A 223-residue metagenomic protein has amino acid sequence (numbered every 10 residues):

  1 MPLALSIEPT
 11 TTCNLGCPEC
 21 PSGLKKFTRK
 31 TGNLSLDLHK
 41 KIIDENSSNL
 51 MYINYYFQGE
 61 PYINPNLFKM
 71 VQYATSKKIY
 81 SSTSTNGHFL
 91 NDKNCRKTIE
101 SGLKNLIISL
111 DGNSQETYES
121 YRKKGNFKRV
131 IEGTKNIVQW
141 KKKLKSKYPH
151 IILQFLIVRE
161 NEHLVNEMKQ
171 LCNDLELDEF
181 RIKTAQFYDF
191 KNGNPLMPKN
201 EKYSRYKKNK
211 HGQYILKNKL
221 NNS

Functional and structural regions predicted by a protein language model:
M1-N105, E116, S120, K128 (+2 more regions): Conserved alpha-helical substructure of the radical SAM core
E8, R29-D37, K77-Y80, E100-S223: Radical SAM enzyme [4Fe-4S]-AdoMet core and its adjacent flexible, acidic and glycine-rich loops/tails across
